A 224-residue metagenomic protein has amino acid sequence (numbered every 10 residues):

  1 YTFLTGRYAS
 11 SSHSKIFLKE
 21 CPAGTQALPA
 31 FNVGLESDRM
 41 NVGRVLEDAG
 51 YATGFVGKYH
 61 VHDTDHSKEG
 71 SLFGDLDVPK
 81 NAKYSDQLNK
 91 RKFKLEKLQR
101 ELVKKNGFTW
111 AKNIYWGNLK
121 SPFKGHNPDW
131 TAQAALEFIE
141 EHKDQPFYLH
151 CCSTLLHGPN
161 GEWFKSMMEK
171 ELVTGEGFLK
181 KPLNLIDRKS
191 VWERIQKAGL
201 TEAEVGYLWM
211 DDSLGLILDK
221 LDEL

Functional and structural regions predicted by a protein language model:
Y1, S12-F17, T64-G70, S121-K124 (+1 more regions): Short, solvent-exposed loop/turn and secondary-structure capping segments
Y1-N41, V45-F55, T64-H66, W110: Active-site segment of extracytoplasmic enzymes that catalyze sulfate/phosphate-ester chemistry
L4-A9, G70-K80: Short, hinge-like loop/turn segments at secondary-structure boundaries
R7, Y59, T154: Active-site metal-binding loops of divalent metal-dependent hydrolases
P29-A30, V56-H62, A82, D86-Q87 (+1 more regions): Active-site neighborhood of divalent metal-dependent phosphoester/pyrophosphate hydrolases
G54-V56, H62-T64, L72, Y148-C152: Outer-envelope exported proteins of Gram-negative bacteria
Q87-N106, W110-L224: Active-site-proximal cap/lid insertion segments
